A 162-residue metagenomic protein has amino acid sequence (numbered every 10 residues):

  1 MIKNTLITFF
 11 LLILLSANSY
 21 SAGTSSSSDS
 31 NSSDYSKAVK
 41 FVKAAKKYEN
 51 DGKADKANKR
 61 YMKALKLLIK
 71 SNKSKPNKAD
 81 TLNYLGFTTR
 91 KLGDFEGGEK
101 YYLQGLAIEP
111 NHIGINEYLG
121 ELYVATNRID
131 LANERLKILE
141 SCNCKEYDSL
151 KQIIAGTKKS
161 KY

Functional and structural regions predicted by a protein language model:
T24-S33, K47, N133-Y162: Terminal, low-structured helical/coil segments at or just beyond the last alpha-helical repeat
K66, K70-K73, L103-A107, S141: Conserved structural position within tetratricopeptide repeats
K78, H112, C144-Y147: Residue-level recognition of tetratricopeptide repeat
A107, E117-E146: TPR/TPR-like (Sel1-like) alpha-helical repeat modules
